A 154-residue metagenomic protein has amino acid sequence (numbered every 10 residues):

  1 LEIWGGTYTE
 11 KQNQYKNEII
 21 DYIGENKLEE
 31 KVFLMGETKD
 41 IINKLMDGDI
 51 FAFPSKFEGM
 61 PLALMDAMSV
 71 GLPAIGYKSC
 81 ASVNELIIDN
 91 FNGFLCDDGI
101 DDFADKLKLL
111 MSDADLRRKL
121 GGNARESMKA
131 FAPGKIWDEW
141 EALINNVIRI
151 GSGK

Functional and structural regions predicted by a protein language model:
E2-E29: Short, structured helix-loop element that forms part of the nucleotide-activated donor/catalytic region
E37, K56: Aromatic "clamp/platform" in nucleotide-sugar-dependent glycosyltransferases that forms part of the donor/acceptor
I42, D49, S69-G71: A short alpha->beta transition loop at the rim of the catalytic pocket in nucleotide-sugar-dependent
P61-L64, V83: Short glycine/serine-rich donor-binding loops of glycosyltransferases
P73-Y77: Short hydrophobic beta-strand element within catalytic cores of glycosyltransferases and related nucleotide-activated
K78, I88-N90, F94-D101, L109-A114 (+1 more regions): Conserved acidic donor-binding segment of nucleotide-sugar-dependent glycosyltransferases
D102, L109, L116-A130, E139-A142: A short, well-ordered alpha-helix in the C-terminal region of glycosyltransferases
P133-K154: C-terminal alpha-helical cap of glycosyltransferases
